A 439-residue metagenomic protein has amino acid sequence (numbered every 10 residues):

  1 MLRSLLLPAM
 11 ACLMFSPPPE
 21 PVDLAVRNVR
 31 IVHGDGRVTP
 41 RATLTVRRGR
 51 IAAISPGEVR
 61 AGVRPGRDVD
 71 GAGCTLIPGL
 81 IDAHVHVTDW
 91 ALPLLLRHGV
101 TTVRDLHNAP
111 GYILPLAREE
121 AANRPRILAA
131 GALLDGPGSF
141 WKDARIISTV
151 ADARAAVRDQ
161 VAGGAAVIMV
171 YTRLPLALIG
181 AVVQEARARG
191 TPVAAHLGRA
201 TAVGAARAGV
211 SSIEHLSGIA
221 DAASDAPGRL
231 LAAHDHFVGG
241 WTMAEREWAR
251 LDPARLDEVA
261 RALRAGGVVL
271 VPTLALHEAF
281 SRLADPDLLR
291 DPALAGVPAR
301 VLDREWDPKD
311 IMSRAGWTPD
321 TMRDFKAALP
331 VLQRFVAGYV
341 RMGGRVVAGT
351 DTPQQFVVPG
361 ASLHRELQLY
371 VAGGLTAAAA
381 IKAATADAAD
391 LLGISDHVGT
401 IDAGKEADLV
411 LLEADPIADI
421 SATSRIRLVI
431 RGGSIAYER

Functional and structural regions predicted by a protein language model:
L5-D23: Bacterial Sec-dependent signal peptides at the C-terminal "C-region" and cleavage site
E20-V22, I31, D35-I77: Histidine-rich, glycine-flanked metal-binding segment
L24-V26, A61-T101: Replace "His-x-His-based motif
I31-T43, P56-G57, V358, T376-I381 (+1 more regions): Acidic, glycine-enriched loop/beta-strand segments at the rims of small-molecule binding/catalytic pockets
C74, L80-H86, H196, H215-G218 (+1 more regions): Histidine-centered divalent metal-coordination motifs
P78-V87, P137-D152: Active-site mouth loops of central-metabolism enzymes
L92-L114, P125-L133, A162-L174, P192 (+3 more regions): Divalent metal-dependent hydrolysis catalytic cores, especially in the metallo-beta-lactamase
Q160-M169, L174, A223-G373: Active-site neighborhoods of metal-dependent hydrolases
